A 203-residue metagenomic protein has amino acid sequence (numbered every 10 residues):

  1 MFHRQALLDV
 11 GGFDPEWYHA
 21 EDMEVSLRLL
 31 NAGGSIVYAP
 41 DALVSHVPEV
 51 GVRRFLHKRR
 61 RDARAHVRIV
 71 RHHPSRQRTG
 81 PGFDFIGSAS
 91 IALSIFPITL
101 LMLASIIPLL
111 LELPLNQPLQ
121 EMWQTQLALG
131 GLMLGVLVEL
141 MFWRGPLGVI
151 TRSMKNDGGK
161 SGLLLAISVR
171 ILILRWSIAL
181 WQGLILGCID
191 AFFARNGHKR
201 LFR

Functional and structural regions predicted by a protein language model:
M1-V10: Conserved nucleotide-sugar donor-binding and metal-coordinating catalytic region shared by glycosyltransferases
E16, M23-G80: Catalytic donor/gating beta->alpha subdomain of glycosyltransferases that bind UDP-sugars
E21, G82-G87, G162-L165: Juxtamembrane helix-capping/reentrant segments at transmembrane boundaries
E21-E24, S177: Acidic active-site catalytic centers that drive phospho-/nucleotidyl reactions and related ester hydrolyses
H73-I98: Anionic-ligand binding region
S94-I185: Membrane-embedded multi-pass helical conduit in multi-pass membrane proteins, especially envelope-biosynthetic
C188-R203: Short linear elements at protein peripheries
